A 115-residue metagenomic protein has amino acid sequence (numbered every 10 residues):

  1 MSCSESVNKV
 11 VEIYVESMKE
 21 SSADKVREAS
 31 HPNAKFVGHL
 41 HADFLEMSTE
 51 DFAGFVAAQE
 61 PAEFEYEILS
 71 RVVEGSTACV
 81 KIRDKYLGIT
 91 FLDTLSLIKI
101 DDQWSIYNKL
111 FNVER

Functional and structural regions predicted by a protein language model:
M1-D24, E28, P32, L45: Short, low-complexity N-terminal intrinsically disordered segments enriched in polar/charged residues
S2-S6, K35-T90: Surface-exposed, charged secondary-structure patches
Y14, N33, D51-A53, I100 (+1 more regions): A structural signal for the main folded, soluble domain(s) of proteins
V26-R27, G38, N108: Hydrophobic residues in well-ordered beta-strands that form the structural core
S30, D84-Y86, L110: Short beta-strand segments enriched in hydrophobic/aromatic residues within well-folded beta-rich domains
H31, P61-E63, D101: Short, well-ordered coil/turn elements that cap or connect secondary structure elements
T90-R115: Short beta-strand edge/turn micro-motifs at domain boundaries
